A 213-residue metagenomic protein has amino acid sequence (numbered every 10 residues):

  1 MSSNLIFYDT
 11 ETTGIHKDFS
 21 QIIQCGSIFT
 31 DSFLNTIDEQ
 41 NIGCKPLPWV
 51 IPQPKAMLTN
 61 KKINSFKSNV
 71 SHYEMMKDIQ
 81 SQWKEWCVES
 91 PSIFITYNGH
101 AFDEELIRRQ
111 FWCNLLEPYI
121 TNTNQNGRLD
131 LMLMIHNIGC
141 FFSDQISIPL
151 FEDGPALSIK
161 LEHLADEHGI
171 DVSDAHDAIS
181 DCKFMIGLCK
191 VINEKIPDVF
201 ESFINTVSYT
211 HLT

Functional and structural regions predicted by a protein language model:
M1-W112, L116, H168: Conserved non-catalytic scaffold segment of RNase H-like nuclease domains
K45-K67, N126-S180: Active-site-proximal helix-loop-helix substrate-binding element of RNase H-like nuclease domains
M76-K84, R108, M132, E162 (+1 more regions): Short, well-ordered alpha-helical packing segments
K84-V88, W112-L116, M134-D144, I170 (+1 more regions): Alpha-helix capping at helix-to-loop junctions
P91-I93, T123-N126: Residue-level recognition of the N-termini of beta-strands and the immediately preceding loop/turn
I93-H100, E105, S143-V207: Acidic, Mg2+-coordinating catalytic module of metal-dependent nucleases/exonucleases that use a two-metal-ion mechanism
P118-T121: A mobile, often basic/glycine-rich helix-loop segment that functions as the active-site lid/recognition loop
T210-T213: Conserved small/polar residues in nucleotide/adenosyl-binding loops
